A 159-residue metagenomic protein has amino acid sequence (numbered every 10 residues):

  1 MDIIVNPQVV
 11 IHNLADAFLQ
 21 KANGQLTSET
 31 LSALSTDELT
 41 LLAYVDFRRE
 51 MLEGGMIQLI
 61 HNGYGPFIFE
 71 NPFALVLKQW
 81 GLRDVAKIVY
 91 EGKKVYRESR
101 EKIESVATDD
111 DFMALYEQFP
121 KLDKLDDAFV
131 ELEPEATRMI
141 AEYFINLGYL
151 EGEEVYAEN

Functional and structural regions predicted by a protein language model:
M1-I57, H61-F69, V76-N159: Extended, alpha-helix-rich binding/interface surfaces that flank or overlap catalytic cores and mediate recognition
